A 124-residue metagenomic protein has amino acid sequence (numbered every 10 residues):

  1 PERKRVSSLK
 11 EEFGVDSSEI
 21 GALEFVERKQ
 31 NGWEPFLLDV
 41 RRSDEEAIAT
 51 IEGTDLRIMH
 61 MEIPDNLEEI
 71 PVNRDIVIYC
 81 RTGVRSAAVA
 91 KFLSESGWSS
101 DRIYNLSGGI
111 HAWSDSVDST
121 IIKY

Functional and structural regions predicted by a protein language model:
P1-F36, S43-D75, V84-Y124: Rhodanese-like catalytic fold shared by cysteine-dependent sulfurtransferases and DSP/PTP-type phosphatases
Y79: Short, surface-exposed ligand- or partner-binding patches at beta-edge/loop junctions that are enriched in aromatics
